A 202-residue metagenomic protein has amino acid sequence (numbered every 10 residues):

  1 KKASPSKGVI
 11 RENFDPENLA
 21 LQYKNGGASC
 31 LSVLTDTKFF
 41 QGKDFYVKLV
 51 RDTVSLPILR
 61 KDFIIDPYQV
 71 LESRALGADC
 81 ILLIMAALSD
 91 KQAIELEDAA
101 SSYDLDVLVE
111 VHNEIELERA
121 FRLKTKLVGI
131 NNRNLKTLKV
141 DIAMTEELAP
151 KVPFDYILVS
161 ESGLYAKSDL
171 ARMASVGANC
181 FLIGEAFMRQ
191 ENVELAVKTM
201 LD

Functional and structural regions predicted by a protein language model:
K1-A3, D36, F63, A86 (+4 more regions): Active-site beta-loop-alpha junctions enriched in small/polar residues
K1-D15, L56-I65, D106-V111, V159-L164: Active-site mouth loops of central-metabolism enzymes
K1-G8, K43-L49, I94, E146-F154: N-terminal small/glycine-rich loop or linker at the start of catalytic domains across soluble metabolic enzymes
P5-N13, L19-Q41, A120-A149: Glycine/Thr-rich beta-alpha phosphate-binding loop at enzyme active sites
S55, L59-R60, I64-A143, P150-D155: Conserved anion-binding
I65-G77, N113-L123, S160-I183, L195: Catalytic cores of alpha/beta
E147-K151, A174, R189-D202: C-terminal helical cap(s) of enzyme catalytic domains, especially alpha/beta-barrels
